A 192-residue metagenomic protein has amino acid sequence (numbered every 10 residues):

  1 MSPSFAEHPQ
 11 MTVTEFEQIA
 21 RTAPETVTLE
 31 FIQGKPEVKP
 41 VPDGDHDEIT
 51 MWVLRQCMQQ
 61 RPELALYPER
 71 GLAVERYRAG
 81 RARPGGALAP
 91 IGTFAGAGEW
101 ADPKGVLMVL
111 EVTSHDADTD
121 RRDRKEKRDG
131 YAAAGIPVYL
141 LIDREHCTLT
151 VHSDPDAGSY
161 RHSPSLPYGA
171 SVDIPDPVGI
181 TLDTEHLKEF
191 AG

Functional and structural regions predicted by a protein language model:
M1-G192: Gly/Pro/Ser/Thr-rich low-complexity, intrinsically disordered segments predominantly at protein N-termini
